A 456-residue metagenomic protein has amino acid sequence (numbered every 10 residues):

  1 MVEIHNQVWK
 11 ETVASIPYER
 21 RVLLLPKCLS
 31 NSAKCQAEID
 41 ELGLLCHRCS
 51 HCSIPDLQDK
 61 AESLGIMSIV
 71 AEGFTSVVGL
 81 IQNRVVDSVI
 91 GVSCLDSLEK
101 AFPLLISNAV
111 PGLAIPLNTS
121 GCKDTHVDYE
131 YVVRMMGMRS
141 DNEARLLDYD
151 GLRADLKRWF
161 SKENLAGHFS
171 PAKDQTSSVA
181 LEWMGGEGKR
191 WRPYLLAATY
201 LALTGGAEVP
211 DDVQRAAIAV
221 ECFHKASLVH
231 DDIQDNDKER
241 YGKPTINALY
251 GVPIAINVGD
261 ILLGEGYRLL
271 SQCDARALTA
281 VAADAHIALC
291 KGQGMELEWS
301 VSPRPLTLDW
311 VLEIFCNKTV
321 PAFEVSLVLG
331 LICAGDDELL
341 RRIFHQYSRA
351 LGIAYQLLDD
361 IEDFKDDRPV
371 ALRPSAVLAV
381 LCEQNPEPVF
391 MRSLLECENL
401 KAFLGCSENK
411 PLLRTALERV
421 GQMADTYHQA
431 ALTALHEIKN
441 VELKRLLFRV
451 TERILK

Functional and structural regions predicted by a protein language model:
M1-I54, K157: N-terminal, charge-rich interaction modules
L64, S107-V110: Short, structured coil segments at secondary-structure junctions
V85-D87: Proline-aspartate-enriched helix->loop->beta-strand connector
S93-S97, P116-G121, R368: Short, acidic/turn-prone active-site loops that include or flank metal/cofactor- and phosphate-binding residues
G112-L147: Ser/Thr/Gly-rich flexible loops in soluble cytosolic domains mediating phosphotransfer, phosphorylation
K157, H168-F390, E452: Mg2+-dependent prenyl diphosphate-binding active-site environment of isoprenoid biosynthetic enzymes
P388-H436: Mobile late-domain/C-terminal helix-loop "cap" segments that border catalytic sites or the cytosolic face
N440-K456: Short, amphipathic C-terminal "tail helix"
